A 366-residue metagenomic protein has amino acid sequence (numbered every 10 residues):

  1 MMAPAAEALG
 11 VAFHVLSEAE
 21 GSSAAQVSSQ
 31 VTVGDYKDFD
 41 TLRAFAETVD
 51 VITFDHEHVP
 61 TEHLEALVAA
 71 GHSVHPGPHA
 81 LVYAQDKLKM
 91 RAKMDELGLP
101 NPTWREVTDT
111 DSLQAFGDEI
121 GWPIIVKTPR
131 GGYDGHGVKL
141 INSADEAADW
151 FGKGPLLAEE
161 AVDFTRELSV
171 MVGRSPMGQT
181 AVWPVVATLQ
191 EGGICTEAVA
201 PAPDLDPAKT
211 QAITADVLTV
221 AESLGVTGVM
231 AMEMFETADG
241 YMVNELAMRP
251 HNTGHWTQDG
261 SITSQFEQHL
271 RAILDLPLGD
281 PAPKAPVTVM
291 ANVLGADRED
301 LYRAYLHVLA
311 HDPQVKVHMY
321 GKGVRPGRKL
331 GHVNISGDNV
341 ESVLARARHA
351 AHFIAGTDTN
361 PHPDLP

Functional and structural regions predicted by a protein language model:
M1-K89, D111, D358: ATP-binding N-terminal substructure of ATP-dependent carboxylate-amine bond-forming enzymes
P76-V138, A144: A conserved helix-loop-beta module that forms one wall/lid of the active-site cleft in ATP-utilizing catalytic domains
T103, P123-V126, L156-E159, M230-A231 (+2 more regions): A short linear hydrophobic-aromatic micro-motif
G137-M232, E236-A238: Internal nucleotide-binding/catalytic subdomain
Q211-M232, A247-R298: Active-site "cap" helix and flanking loop/linker of ATP-utilizing ligase/carboxylase catalytic domains
G240-M242: Conserved protein kinase catalytic/activation segment
R271-P366: Peripheral (often C-terminal) accessory segments that flank ATP-dependent C-N-forming ligase machineries
